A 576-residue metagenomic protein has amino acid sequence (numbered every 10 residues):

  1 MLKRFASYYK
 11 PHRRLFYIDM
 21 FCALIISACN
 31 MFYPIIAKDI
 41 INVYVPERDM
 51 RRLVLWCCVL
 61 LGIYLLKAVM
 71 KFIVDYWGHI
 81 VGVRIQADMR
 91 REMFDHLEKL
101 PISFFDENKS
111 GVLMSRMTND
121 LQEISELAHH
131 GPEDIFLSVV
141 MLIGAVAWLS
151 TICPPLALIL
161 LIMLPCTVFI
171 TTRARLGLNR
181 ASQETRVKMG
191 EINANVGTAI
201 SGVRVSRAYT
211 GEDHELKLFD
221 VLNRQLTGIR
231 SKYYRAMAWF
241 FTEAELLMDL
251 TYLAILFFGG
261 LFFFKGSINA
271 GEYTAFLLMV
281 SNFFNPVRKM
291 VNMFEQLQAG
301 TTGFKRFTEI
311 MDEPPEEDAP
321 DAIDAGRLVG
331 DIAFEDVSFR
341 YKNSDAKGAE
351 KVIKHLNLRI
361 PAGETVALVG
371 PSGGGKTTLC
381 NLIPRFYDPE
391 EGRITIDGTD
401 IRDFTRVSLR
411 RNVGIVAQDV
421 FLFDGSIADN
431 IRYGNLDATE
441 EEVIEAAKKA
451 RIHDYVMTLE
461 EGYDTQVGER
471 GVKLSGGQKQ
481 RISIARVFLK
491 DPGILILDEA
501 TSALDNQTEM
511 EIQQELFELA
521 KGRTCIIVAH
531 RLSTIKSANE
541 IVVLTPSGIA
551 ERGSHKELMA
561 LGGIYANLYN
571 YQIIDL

Functional and structural regions predicted by a protein language model:
M1-R13, L113: A short amphipathic helical element positioned immediately N-terminal to and/or at the very start of a transmembrane
Y9, V74, G78-G82, H96-I143 (+1 more regions): Juxtamembrane loop-to-helix connectors within ABC transporter transmembrane domains
R13-R14, I102-S103, N119-A128, P132 (+8 more regions): An intracellular "coupling" helix at the cytosolic face of ABC transporter transmembrane type-1 domains
F16-M70, W77, S150-P155, G266-A270: Transmembrane helix-loop-helix hairpins at lipid-water interfaces of multipass membrane proteins, especially the type-1
Y33-P34, K38, L66, P132-R175 (+1 more regions): A hydrophobic transmembrane-helix motif
G211, R235, N282-I310: Cytosolic ends of transmembrane helices, especially the final helix of ABC transmembrane type-1 domains
G326-L576: ABC-type nucleotide-binding domain
